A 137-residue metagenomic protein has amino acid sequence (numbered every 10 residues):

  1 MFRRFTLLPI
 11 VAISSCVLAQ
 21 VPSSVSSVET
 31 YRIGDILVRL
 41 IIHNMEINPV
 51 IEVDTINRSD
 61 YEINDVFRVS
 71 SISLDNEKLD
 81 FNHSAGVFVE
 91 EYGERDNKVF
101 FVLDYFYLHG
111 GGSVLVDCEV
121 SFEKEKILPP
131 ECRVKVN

Functional and structural regions predicted by a protein language model:
M1-L7: Bacterial N-terminal signal peptides that target proteins for export
S14-C16: N-terminal signal peptide c-region/cleavage motif recognized by signal peptidases
A19-N137: Exposed acidic/polar residues on beta-strands and adjacent loops within beta-sheet cores, strongest in beta-propeller
